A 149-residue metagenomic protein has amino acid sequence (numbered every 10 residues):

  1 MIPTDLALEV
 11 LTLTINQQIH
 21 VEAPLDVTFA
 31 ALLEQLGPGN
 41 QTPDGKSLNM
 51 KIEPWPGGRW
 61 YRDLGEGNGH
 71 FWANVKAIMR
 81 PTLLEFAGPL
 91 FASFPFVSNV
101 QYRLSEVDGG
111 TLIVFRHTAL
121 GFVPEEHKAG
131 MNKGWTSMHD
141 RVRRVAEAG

Functional and structural regions predicted by a protein language model:
M1-L48: Hydrophobic ligand-binding cavity/cleft-lining segments
T12-T14, F115-F122: A short small-residue
T12-T14, V97, G110: A general secondary-structure signal for short beta-strands and their flanking turns/coil in non-transmembrane regions
T28-L32, W60, V75, F86 (+3 more regions): Hydrophobic pocket/interface hotspot
L33-G37, D44-K46, V107, G134 (+2 more regions): Short, contiguous alpha-helical
M50-I52, Y61, G65-D108, T118-G121 (+1 more regions): Hydrophobic-ligand binding "helix-grip"
A119-G149: A conserved amphipathic terminal alpha-helix motif
